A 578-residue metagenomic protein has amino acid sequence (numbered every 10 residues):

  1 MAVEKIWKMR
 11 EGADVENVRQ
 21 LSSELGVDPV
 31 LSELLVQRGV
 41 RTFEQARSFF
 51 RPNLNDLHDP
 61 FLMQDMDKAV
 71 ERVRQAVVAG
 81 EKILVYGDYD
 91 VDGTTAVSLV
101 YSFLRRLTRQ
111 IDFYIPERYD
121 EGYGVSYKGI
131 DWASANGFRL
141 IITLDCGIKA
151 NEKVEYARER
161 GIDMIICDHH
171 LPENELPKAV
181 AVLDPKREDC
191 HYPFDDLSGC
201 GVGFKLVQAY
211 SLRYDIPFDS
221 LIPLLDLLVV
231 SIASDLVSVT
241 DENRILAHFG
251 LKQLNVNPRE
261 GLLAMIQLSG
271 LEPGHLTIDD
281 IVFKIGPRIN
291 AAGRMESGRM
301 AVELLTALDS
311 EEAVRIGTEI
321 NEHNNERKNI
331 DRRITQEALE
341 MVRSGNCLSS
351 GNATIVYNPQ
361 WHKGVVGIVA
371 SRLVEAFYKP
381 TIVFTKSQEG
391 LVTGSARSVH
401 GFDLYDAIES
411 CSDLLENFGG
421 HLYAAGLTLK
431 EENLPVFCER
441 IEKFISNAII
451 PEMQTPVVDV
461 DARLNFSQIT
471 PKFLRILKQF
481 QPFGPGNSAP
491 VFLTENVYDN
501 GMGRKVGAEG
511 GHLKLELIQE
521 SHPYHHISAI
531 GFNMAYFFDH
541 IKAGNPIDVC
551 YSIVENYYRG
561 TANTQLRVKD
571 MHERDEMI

Functional and structural regions predicted by a protein language model:
M1-A79, V230, K284-E319: Cofactor-/ligand-binding subdomain signature composed of acidic, glycine-rich, tryptophan-containing flexible loops
L35, D88-D90, I142, D168 (+7 more regions): Divalent metal-coordination and catalytic microenvironments
Q64-P177, V182-L183, R333, V374 (+1 more regions): N-terminal small/polar loop signature for handling phosphorylated ligands or for N-terminal nucleophile
V100, R105, Q110, D241-M341 (+4 more regions): Acidic, two-metal ion nucleic-acid-processing modules in DNA metabolism proteins
A135-F138, C146, N151-R294, G298-L304 (+3 more regions): Functional cores that coordinate and move charged inorganic groups
S344-S371: Flexible, glycine/threonine-enriched loop-and-boundary segments that flank and lead into catalytic domains of large
I382-S398: Short glycine-cluster motifs
